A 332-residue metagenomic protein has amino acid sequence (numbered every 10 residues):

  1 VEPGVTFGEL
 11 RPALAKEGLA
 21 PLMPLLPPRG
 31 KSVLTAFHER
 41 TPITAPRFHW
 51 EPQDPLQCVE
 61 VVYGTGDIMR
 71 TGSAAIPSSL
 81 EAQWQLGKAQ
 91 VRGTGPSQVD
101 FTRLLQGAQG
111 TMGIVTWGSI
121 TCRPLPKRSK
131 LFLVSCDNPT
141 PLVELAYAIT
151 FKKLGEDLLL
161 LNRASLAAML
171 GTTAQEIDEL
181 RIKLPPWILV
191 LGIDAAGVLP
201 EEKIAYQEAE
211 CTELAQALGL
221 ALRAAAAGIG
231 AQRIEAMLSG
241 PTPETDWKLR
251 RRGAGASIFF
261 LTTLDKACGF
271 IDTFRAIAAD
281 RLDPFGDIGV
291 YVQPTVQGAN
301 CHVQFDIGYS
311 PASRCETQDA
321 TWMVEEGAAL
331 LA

Functional and structural regions predicted by a protein language model:
V1-E2, I258: Generic recognition of long tandem-repeat/solenoid scaffolds
P3, F7-L145: FAD-binding subdomain of flavoenzyme oxidoreductases
I120, K130-G327, A332: C-terminal substrate-recognition/cap domain of FAD-linked oxidoreductases
